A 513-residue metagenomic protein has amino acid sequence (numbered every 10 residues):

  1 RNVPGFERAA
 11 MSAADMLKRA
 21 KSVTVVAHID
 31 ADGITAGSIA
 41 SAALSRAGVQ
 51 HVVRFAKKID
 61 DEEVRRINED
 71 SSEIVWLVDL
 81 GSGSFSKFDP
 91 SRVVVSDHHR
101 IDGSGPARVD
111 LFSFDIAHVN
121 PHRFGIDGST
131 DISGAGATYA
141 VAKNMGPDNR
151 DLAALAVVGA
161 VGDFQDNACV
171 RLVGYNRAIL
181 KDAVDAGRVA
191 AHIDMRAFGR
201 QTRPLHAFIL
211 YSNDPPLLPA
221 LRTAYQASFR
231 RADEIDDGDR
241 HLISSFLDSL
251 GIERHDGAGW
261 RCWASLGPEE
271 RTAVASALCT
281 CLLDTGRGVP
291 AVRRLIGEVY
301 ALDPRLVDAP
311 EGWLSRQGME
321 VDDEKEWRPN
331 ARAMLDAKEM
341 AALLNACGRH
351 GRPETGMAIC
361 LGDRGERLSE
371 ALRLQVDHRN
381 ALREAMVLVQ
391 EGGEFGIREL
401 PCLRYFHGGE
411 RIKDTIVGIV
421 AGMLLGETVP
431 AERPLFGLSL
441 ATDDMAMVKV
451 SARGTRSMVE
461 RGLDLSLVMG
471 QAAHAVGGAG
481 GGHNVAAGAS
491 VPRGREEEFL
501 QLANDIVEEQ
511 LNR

Functional and structural regions predicted by a protein language model:
R1-L343, C347-R513: Replace "Mg2+/Mn2+-dependent" with "divalent metal-dependent
